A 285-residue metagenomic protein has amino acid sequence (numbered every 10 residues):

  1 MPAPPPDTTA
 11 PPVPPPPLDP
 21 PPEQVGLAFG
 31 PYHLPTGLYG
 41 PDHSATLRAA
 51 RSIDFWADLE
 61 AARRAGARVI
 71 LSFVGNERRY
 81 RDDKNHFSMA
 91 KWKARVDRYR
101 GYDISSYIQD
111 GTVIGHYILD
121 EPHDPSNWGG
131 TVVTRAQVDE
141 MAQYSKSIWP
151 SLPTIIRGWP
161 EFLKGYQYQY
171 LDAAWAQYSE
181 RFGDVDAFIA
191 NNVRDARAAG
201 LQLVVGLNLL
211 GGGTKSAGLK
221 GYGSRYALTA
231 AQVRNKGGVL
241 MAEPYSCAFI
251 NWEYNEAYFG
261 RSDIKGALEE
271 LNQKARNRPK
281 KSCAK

Functional and structural regions predicted by a protein language model:
M1-P20: Bacterial Sec-dependent N-terminal signal peptides
P16-K285: Glycan-processing catalytic domains of CAZymes
